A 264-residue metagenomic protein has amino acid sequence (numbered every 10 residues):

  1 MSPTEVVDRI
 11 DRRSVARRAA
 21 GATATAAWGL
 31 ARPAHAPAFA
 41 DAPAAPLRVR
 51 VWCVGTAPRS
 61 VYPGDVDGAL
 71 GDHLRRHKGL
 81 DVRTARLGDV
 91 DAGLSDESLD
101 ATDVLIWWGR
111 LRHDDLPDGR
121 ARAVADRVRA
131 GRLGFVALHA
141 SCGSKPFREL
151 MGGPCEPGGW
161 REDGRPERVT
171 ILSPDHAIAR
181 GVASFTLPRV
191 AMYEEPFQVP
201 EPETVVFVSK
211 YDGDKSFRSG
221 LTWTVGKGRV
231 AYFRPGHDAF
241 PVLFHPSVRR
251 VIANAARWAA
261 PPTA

Functional and structural regions predicted by a protein language model:
M1-D11: N-terminal secretory signal peptides
R9, P37-T102: Aromatic-Pro/Gly-enriched surface loop or interdomain linker that acts as a lid/target-recognition segment
D11-A22: N-terminal export leaders
A42-A44, R75, D81-R83, A101 (+1 more regions): Catalytic beta-strand/loop cores that center a nucleophilic Ser/Cys/Thr and support acyl-enzyme chemistry
A44-P46, R86, F217, V225-A264: Extracellular ligand-binding/catalytic regions of CAZymes and related secreted enzymes and adhesion modules
W52-V54, L138, F233: Short hydrophobic segments within beta-strands
G55-P58, D89, L111-D114, S141-K145 (+1 more regions): Solvent-exposed loop/turn segments at secondary-structure junctions within structured extracellular/periplasmic domains
L99-P146, K227: Short alpha-beta junction capping motif
